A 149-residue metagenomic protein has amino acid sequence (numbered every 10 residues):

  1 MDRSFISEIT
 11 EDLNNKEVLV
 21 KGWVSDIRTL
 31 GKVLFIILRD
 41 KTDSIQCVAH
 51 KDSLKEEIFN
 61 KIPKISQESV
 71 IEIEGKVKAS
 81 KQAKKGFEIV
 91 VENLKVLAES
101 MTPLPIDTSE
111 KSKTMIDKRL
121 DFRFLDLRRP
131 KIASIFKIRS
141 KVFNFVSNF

Functional and structural regions predicted by a protein language model:
M1-F149: Class II aminoacyl-tRNA synthetase catalytic cores and aaRS-like
